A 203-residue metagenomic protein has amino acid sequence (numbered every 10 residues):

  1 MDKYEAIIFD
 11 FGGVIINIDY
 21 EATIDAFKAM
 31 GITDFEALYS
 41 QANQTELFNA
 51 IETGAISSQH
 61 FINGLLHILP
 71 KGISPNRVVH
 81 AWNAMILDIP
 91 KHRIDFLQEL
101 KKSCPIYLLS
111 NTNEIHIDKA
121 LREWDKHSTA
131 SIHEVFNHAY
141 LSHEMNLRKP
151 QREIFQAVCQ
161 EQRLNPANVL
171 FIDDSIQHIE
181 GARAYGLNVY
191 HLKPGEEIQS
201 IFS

Functional and structural regions predicted by a protein language model:
D2-K3, E114, A120-S203: Asp-based, Mg2+/Mn2+-dependent phosphohydrolase catalytic module
D2-K91, K102, N113-H116: N-terminal helical cap/lid subdomain that shapes the substrate entry/recognition surface in HAD-like hydrolases
I8, L109, F171-I172: Generic enzyme active-site microenvironment
D10-G13, G54, L100, L108 (+2 more regions): Generic structural signal for small/hydrophobic residues in well-ordered secondary structure, especially within
A22-D25, E46, H60, G64 (+6 more regions): Alpha-helical elements of Rossmann-like donor-binding domains used by nucleotide-donor carbohydrate transfer enzymes
H92-S103, V135: Catalytic-core regions built around general acid/base machinery
P105-Y107, N188: Proline-centered loop/turn at the N-terminus of a beta-strand
